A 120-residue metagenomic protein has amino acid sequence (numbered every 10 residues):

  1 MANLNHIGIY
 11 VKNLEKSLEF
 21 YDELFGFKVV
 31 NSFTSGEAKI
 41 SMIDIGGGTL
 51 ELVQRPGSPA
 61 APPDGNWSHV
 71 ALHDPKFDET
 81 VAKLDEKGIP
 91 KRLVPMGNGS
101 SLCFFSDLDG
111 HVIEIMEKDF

Functional and structural regions predicted by a protein language model:
M1-E15, S68-L72, D119: N-terminal beta-strand motif that seeds the catalytic metal site of vicinal oxygen chelate
A2, I9-L50: Core segments of cupin and vicinal oxygen chelate
N5, A38-K39, S68, G99-S101: Residue-level marker for the onset of beta-strands and adjacent loop->beta junctions in well-ordered domains
K16-E19, E23, D78-E86, P90: Replace "anionic and nucleotidyl ligands
V30, M42, V81-F120: Vicinal oxygen chelate
W67-V81: Mid-chain, well-packed structural core segment of small domains
